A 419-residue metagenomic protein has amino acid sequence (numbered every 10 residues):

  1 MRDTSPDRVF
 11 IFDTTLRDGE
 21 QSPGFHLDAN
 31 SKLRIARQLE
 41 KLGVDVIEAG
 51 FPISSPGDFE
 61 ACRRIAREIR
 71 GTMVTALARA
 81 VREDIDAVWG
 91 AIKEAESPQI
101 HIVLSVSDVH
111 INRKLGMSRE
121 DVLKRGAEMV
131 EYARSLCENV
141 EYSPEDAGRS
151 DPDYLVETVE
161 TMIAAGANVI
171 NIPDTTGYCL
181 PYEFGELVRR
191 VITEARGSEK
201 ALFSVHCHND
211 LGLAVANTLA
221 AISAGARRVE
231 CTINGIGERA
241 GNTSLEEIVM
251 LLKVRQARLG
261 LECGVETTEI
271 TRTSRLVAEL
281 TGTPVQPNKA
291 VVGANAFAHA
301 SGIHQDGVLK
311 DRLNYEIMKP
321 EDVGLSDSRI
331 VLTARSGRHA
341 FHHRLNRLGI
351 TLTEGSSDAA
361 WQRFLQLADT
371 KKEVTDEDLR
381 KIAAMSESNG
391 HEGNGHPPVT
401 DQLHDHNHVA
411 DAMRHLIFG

Functional and structural regions predicted by a protein language model:
M1-V81, R329-L332, S336, R347 (+2 more regions): N-terminal capping/small domains of soluble enzymes
R8, S31, I35, G57-A61 (+17 more regions): General structural feature for long, well-ordered alpha-helical segments within catalytic domains of soluble enzymes
R8-V9, T15, M250, A257-G419: A mid-to-C-terminal "edge-of-domain" accessory segment
I11, S22-V46, E60-E68, R82-F203 (+1 more regions): Alpha/beta enzyme core
E40-G43, A66-I69, M73, I92 (+14 more regions): Structural signal for hydrophobic packing residues in well-ordered secondary-structure cores of soluble enzyme domains
V46-G50, M73-A76, E141-P144, S204-H206 (+1 more regions): Short catalytic-loop micro-motif centered on adjacent basic/acidic residues
F51-S55, A78-R82, L104-D108, D146-G148 (+3 more regions): Active-site-proximal loop/turn and secondary-structure-junction residues that shape catalytic pockets, frequently
C179, E186-K310, Y315: Catalytic alpha/beta core domains of metabolic enzymes, predominantly
